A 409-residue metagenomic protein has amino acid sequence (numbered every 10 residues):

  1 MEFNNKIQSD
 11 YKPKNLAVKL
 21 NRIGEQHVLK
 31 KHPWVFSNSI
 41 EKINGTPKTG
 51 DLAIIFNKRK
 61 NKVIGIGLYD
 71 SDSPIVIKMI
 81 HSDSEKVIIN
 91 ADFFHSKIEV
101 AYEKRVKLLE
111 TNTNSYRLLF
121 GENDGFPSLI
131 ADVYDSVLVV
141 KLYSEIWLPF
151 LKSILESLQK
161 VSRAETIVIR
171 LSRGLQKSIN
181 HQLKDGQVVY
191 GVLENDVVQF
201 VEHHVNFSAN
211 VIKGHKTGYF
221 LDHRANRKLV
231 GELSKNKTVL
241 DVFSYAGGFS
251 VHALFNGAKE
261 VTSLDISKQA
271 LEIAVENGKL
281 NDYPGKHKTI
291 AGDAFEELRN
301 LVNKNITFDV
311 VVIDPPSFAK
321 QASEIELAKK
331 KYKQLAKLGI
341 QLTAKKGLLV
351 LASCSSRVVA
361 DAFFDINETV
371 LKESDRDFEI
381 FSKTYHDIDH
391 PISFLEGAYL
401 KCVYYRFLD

Functional and structural regions predicted by a protein language model:
M1-L129, V133: Non-catalytic accessory regions of SAM-dependent methyltransferases
L119-D132, L148-Y219, K228: Non-catalytic substrate-recognition/targeting regions of SAM-dependent transferases
N236-Y245: Conserved class I S-adenosyl-L-methionine
A246-K259: Conserved SAM-binding loop of SAM-dependent methyltransferases across substrates and taxa, primarily the Class I
E260-D265: Conserved SAM-binding motif I beta-strand of class I
S267-V312: S-adenosyl-L-methionine
F308-L338: Mobile active-site "lid"/loop adjacent to the S-adenosyl-L-methionine
Q334, L348-D409: C-terminal catalytic and target-recognition region of SAM-dependent MTase-like enzymes, primarily methyltransferases
